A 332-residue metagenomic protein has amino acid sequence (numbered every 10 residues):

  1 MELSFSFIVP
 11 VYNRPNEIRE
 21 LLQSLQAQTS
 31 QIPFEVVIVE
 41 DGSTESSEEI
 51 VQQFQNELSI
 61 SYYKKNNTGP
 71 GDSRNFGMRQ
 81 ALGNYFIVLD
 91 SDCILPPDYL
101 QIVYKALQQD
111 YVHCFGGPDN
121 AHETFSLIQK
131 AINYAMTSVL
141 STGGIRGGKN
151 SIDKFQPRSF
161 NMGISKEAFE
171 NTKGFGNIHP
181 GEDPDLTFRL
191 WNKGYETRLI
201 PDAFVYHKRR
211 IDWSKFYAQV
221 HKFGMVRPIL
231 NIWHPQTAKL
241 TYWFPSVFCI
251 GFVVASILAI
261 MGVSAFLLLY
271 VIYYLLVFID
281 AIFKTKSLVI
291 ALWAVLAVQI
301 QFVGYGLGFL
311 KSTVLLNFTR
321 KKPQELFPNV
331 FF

Functional and structural regions predicted by a protein language model:
Q23-P33: Short, acidic, metal-binding catalytic loop of nucleotide-sugar glycosyltransferases
S24, E40-E49, N67-T68, D90-P96: A conserved acidic beta->alpha catalytic loop
S46, C93-A106, F188: Acidic donor-binding/catalytic loop of UDP-sugar-dependent glycosyltransferases, especially processive GT2
K65-A81, I102, I152, Q156-F160: Glycine-rich, basic loop-to-helix element that forms the pyrophosphate-binding segment of sugar-nucleotide handling
F86: Short aromatic/hydrophobic "clamp" motif used to bind/position activated sugar donors
D98-K130, Y134, A203-F204, K208: Conserved donor NDP-sugar-binding/catalytic core segment of glycosyltransferases
G176-A238: Catalytic donor/gating beta->alpha subdomain of glycosyltransferases that bind UDP-sugars
F248-T319: Membrane-embedded multi-pass helical conduit in multi-pass membrane proteins, especially envelope-biosynthetic
